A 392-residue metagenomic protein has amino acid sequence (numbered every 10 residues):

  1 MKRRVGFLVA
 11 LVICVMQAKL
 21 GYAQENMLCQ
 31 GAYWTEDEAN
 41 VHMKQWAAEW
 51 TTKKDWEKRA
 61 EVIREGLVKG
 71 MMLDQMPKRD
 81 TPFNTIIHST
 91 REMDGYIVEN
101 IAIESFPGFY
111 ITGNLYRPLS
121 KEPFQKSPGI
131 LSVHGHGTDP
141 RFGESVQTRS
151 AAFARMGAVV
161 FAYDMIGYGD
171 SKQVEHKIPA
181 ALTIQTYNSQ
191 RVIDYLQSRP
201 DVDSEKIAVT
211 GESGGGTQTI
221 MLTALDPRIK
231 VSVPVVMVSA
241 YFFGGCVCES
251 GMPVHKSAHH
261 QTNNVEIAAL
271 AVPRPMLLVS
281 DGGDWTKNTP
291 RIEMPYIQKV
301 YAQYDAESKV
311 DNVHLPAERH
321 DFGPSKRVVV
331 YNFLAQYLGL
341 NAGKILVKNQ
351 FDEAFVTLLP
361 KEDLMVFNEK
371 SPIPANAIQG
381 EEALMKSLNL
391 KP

Functional and structural regions predicted by a protein language model:
M1-L8: Bacterial N-terminal signal peptides that target proteins for export
C14-Y22: C-terminal segment of classical bacterial N-terminal signal peptides
A23-Y110, Q125, V279-P392: Alpha/beta-hydrolase-fold serine-hydrolase catalytic core, especially in secreted/extracellular enzymes
K121-S198, M237-P253: Cap/lid segment of the alpha/beta-hydrolase catalytic domain
K126-G129, M156-V159, D203-K206, P227-V231 (+2 more regions): Loop/turn elements at helix/coil->beta-strand transitions in domains of secreted/extracellular proteins
D201-S213: Alpha/beta-hydrolase fold nucleophile elbow
G211-M221: Glycine-rich nucleophile elbow surrounding the catalytic serine of serine-hydrolase chemistry
I229-L270, R274, D281-M294, A302-A306: Mobile cap/lid helix-loop segments that gate and shape the active-site cleft of serine hydrolases
